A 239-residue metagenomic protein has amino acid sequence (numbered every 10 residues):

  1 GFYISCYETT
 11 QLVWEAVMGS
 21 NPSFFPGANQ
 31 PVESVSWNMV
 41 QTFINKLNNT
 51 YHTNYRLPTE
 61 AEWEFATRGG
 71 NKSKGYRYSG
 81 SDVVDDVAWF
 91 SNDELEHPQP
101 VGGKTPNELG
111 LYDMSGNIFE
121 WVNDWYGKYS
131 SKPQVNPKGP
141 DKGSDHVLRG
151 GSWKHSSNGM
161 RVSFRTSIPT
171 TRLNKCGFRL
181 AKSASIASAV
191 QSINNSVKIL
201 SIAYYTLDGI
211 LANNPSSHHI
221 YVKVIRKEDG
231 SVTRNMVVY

Functional and structural regions predicted by a protein language model:
G1-P22, S115-G116: A short glycine-rich, aromatic-capped structural motif
Y7, Y55, G110, I202-A203: A residue-level detector for well-ordered beta-strand positions
S23-P26, P31-V162, P169: Functional-site microenvironments in short loops/helix caps that host divalent-cation chemistry
K104-N107, V197-L200, S217-H219: Short, small/polar residue-rich loop motifs at catalytic or cofactor-binding pockets
Y112-S115, Y205, R226: Hydrophobic alpha-helical segments, especially N-terminal targeting/anchoring helices
L173-S185: Short, structured beta-strand segments at or near domain termini in extracellular proteins/domains
K175, V222-Y239: C-terminal tail/sorting-segment detector
K182-A212: Residue-level detector of functionally pivotal "anchor" positions at catalytic/ligand-binding pockets or at interdomain
